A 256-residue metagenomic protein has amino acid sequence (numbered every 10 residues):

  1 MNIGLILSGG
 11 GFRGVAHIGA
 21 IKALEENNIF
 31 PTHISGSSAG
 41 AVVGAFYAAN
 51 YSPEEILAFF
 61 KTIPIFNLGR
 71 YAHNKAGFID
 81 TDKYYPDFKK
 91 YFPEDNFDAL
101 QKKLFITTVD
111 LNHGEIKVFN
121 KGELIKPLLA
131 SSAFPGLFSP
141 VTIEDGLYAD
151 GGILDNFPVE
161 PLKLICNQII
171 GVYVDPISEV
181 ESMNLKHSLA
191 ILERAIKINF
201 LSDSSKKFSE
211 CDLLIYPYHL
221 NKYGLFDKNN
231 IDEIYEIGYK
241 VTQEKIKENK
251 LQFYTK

Functional and structural regions predicted by a protein language model:
M1-S37, A45-K256: Patatin-like phospholipase
